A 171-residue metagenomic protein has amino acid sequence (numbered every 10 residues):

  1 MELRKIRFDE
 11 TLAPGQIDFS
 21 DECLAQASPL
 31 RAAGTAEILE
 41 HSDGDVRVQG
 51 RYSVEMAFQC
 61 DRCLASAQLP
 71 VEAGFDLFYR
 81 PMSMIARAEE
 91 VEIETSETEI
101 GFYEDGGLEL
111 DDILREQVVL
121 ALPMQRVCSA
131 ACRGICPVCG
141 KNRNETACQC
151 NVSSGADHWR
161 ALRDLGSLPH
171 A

Functional and structural regions predicted by a protein language model:
M1-A171: Structured interface patches
